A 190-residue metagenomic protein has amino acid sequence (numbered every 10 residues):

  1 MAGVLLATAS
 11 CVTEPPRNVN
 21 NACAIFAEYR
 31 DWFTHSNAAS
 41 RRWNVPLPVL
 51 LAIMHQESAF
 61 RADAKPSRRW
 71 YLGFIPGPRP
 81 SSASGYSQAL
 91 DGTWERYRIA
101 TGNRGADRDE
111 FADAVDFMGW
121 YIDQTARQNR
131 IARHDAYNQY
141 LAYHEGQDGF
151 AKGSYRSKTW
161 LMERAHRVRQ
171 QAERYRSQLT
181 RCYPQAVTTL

Functional and structural regions predicted by a protein language model:
M1-A2: Sec-dependent signal peptide recognition, specifically the positively charged N-region followed immediately by
A7-S10: C-terminal motif of bacterial Sec signal peptides marking the signal peptidase cleavage site
V12-L190: Catalytic glycan-binding domains that act on GlcNAc-containing polysaccharides
